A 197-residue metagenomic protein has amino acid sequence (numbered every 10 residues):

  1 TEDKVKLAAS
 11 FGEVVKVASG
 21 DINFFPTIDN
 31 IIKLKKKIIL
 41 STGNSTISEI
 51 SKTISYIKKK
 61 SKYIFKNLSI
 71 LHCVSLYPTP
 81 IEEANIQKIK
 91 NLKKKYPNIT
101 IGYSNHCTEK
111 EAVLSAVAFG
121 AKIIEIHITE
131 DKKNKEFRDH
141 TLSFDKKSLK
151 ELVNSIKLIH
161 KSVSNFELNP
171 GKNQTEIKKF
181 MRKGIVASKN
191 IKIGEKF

Functional and structural regions predicted by a protein language model:
T1-F197: Catalytic cores and adjacent flexible loops of soluble metabolic enzymes that perform enolate/carbanion chemistry on
